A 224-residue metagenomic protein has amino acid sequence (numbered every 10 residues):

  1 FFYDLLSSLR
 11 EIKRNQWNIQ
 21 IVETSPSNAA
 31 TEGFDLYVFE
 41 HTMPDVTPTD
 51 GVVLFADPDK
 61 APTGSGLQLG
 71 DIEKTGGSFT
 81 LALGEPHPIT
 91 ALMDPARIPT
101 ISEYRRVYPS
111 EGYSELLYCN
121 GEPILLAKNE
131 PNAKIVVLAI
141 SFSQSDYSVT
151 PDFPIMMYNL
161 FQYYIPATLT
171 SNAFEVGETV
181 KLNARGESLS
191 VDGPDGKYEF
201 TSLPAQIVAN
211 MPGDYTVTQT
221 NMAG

Functional and structural regions predicted by a protein language model:
F1-G224: N-linked glycosylation sequons
